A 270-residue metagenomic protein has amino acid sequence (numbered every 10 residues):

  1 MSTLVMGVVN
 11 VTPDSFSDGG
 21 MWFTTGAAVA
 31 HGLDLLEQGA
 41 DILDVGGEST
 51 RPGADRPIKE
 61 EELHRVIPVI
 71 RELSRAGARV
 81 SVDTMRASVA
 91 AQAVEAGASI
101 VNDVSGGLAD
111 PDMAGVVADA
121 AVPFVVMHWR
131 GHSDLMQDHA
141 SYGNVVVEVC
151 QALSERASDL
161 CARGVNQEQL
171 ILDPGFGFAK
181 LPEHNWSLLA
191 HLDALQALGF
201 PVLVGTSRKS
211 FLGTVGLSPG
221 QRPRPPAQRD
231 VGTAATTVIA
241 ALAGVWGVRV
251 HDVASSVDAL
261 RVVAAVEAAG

Functional and structural regions predicted by a protein language model:
M1-V5: Extreme N-terminal starter segment of soluble prokaryotic enzymes
P13: Catalytic-pocket segment enriched in acidic/His residues
S17-H31, T50-E72, R79, M85-S88 (+4 more regions): Active-site-adjacent loop and "lid" segments of alpha/beta metabolic enzymes
A30-G46, L242-A243: Catalytic domains of carbohydrate-active enzymes, especially glycoside hydrolases
N166-Q169: Short acidic capping loops at alpha-helix termini that bridge into adjacent secondary structure
F176: Acidic helix/loop microenvironments that form the catalytic cleft of cell-wall polysaccharide enzymes
